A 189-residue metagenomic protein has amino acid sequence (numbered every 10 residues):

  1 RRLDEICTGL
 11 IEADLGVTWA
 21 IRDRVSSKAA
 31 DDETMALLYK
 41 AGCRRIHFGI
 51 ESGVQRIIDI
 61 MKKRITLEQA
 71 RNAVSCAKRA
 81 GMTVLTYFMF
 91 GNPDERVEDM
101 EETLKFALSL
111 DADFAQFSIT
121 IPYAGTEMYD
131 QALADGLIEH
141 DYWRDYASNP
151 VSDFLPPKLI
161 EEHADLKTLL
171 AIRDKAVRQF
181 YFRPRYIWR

Functional and structural regions predicted by a protein language model:
C7-W188: A structural motif corresponding to the C-terminal lobe/cap of the Radical SAM core domain
